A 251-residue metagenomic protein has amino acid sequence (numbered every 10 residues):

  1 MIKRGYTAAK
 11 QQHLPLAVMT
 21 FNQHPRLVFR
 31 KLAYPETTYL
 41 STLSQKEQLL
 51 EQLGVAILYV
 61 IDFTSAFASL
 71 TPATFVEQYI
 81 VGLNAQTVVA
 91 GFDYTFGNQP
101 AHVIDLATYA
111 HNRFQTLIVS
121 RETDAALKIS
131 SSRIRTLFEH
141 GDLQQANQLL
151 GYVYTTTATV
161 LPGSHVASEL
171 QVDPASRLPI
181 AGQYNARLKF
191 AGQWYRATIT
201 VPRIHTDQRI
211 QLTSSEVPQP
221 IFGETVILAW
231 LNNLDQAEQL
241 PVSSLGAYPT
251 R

Functional and structural regions predicted by a protein language model:
M1-T42: N-terminal catalytic cores of NTP/NDP-binding nucleotidyl/phosphoryl-transfer enzymes
A9, L50, A107-H111: A generic structural signal for well-ordered alpha-helical segments
P15-A17, I57, Q115: Residues at the starts of beta-strands that form the adenosine-phosphate
T20-Q23, L53-A66: A conserved beta-strand->alpha-helix junction
T37-K46, S69-F75: Glycine-rich, highly charged phosphate/nucleotide-binding loops
L40-Y59: A glycine-rich helix N-cap at a beta->alpha junction
S69-E169, D235-T250: Classical nucleotidyltransferase
P162-R251: Phosphate/ribose-recognition catalytic cores of enzymes acting on nucleotide-derived substrates
